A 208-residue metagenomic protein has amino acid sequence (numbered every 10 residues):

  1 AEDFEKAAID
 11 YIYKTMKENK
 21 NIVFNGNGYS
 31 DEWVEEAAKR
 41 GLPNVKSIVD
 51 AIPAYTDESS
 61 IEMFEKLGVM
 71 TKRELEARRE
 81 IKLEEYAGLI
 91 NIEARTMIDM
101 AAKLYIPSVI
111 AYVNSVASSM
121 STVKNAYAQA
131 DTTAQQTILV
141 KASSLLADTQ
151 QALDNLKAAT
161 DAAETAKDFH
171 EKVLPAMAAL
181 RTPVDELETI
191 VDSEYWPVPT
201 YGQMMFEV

Functional and structural regions predicted by a protein language model:
A1-E5: An acidic, glycine-/histidine-flanked metal-binding catalytic module
I12-V208: C-terminal amphipathic alpha-helical interaction region
